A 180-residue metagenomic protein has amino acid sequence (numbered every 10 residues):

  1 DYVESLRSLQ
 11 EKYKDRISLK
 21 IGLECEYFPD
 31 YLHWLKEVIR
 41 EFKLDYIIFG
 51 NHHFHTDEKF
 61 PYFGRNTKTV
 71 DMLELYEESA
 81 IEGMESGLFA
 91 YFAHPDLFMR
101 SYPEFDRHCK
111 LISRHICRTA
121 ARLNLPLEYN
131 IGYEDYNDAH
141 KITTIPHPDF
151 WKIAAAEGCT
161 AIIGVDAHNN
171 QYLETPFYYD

Functional and structural regions predicted by a protein language model:
D1-E74, E78, Q171-E174: A metal-dependent hydrolase metal-coordination microenvironment
V3-R16, K36-D45, E82-L88, H115-N124 (+1 more regions): Acidic (Asp/Glu)-rich catalytic clusters
L19-L23, I47-F49, Y91-A93, L127-Y129 (+1 more regions): Hydrophobic faces of well-ordered beta-strands that scaffold small-molecule active sites in alpha/beta enzyme cores
F54-P61, S79-G87, P126-Y133, I162-N169: Low-complexity, flexible helical/coil segments
E58-D71, L97-R107, N137: Surface-exposed cleft-lining segments at the edges of enzyme active sites
L73-A80, F89, S113: Hydrophobic, well-ordered secondary-structure segments
G87, Y91-P95, M99: Active-site groove signature of glycoside hydrolases
M99-R100, E104-D180: Charged catalytic cores and adjacent phosphate/nucleic-acid-binding surfaces used for phosphate/nucleic-acid chemistry
